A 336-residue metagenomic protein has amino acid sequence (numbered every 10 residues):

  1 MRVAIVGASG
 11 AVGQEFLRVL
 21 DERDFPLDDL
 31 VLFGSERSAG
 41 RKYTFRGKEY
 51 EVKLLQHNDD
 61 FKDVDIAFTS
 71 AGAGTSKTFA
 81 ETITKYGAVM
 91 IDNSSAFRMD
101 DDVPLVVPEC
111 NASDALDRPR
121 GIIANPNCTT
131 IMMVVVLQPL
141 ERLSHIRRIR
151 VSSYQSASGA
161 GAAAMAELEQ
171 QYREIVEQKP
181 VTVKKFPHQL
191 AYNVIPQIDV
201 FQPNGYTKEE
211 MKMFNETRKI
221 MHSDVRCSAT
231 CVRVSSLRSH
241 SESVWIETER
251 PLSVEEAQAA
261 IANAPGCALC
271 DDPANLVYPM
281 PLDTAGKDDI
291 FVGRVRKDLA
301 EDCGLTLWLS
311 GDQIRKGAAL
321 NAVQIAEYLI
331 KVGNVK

Functional and structural regions predicted by a protein language model:
M1-L190, R226, A259, T284 (+5 more regions): N-terminal Rossmann-like NAD(P) cofactor-binding subdomain of oxidoreductases, focused on the glycine-rich
E36-S38, C128-T129, S153-A160, V194-F201 (+2 more regions): Glycine-rich beta-alpha junction loops
D117-A124, N193-N204, L307-L309: Helix-loop-beta segment of a Rossmann-like dinucleotide-binding subdomain
G121-M132, G205-F214, K219, G317-N321: A glycine-rich, Thr/Ser-enriched phosphate-binding loop motif common to dinucleotide/cofactor-binding enzymes
L190-L237: Oxyanion-binding "anion nests"
V225-K336: C-terminal active-site/capping subdomain that shapes the small-molecule cofactor and substrate pocket of enzyme
